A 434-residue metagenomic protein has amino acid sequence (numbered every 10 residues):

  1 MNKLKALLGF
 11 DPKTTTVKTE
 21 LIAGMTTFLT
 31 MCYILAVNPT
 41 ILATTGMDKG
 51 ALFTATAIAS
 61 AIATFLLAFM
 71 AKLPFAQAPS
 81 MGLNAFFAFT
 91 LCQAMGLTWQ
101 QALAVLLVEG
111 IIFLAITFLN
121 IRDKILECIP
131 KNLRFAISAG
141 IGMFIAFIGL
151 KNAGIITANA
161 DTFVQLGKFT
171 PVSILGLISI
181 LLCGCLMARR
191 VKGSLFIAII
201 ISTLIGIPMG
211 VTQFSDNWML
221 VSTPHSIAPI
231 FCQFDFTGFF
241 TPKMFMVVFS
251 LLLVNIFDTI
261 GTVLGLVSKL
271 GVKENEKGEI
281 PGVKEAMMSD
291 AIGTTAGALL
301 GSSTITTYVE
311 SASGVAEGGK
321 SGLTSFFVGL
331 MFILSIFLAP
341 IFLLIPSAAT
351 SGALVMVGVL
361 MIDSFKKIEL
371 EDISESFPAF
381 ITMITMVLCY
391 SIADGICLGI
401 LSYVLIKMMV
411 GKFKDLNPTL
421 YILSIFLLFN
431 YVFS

Functional and structural regions predicted by a protein language model:
M1-A51, V164-Q165, I197-K284, I425-F429: Helix-loop-helix hairpins and the membrane-proximal interhelical loops of multi-pass alpha-helical transport proteins
N2-N38, A59, S80-F89, Q93-S138 (+1 more regions): Helix-loop-helix junctions within the multi-pass membrane cores of secondary transporters/permeases
M25-C32, I62-F65, F69, L150 (+2 more regions): Hydrophobic/aromatic residues within the transmembrane alpha-helices of Major Facilitator Superfamily
T26-T27, A51-T56, S138-I141, K151: Hydrophobic alpha-helical transmembrane bundles of multi-pass membrane proteins
T40-L52, T90-Q101, P242-F245, P346 (+1 more regions): Helix-coil boundary and interhelical linker segments in multi-pass alpha-helical membrane proteins
G46-F65: Loop-to-helix transition at the N-terminal end of transmembrane alpha-helices
A61-M81, I112: Juxtamembrane transmembrane-helix boundary signature
M95-P208, T212, F326-S434: Membrane-embedded alpha-helical modules
